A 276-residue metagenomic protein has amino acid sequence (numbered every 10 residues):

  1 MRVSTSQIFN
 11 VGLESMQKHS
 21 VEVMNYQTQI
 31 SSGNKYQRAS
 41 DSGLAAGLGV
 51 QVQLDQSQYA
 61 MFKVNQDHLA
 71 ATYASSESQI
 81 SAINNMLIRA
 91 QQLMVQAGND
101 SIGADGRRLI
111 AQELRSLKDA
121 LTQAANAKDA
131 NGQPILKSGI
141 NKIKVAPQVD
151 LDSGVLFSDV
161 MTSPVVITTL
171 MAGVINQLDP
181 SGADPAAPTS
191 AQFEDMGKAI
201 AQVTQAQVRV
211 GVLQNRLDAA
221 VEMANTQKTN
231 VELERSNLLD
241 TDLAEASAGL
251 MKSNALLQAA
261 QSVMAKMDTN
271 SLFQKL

Functional and structural regions predicted by a protein language model:
M1-L136, D179-L276: Amphipathic alpha-helical polymerization modules
G139-P185, D195: Cysteine-poor, low-complexity segments in flexible/peripheral regions
